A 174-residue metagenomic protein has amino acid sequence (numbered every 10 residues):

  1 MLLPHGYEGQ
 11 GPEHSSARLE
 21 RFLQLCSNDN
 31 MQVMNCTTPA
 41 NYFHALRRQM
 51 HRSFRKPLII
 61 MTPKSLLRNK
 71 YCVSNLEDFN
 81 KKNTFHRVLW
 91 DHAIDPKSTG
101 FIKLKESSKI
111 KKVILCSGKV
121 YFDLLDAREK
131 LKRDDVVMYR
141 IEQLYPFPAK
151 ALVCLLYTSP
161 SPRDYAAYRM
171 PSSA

Functional and structural regions predicted by a protein language model:
M1-S108, F122: Conserved thiamine diphosphate
L3-H5, N35-T37, T62-K64, C116-G118 (+3 more regions): Active-site proximal loops enriched in glycine and acidic residues that flank catalytic Cys/His/Asp and coordinate
Y42, Y165-Y168: General alpha-helical segment detector with a strong preference for membrane-spanning helices and helix-boundary regions
V113-V120, L124: Acidic/histidine-rich
A127, K132-L156: Generic long, charged, amphipathic alpha-helical segments
Y157-P162: Conserved small/polar residues in nucleotide/adenosyl-binding loops
Y168-A174: Hydrophobic alpha-helical segments, chiefly the membrane-spanning helices and signal/signal-anchor peptides
